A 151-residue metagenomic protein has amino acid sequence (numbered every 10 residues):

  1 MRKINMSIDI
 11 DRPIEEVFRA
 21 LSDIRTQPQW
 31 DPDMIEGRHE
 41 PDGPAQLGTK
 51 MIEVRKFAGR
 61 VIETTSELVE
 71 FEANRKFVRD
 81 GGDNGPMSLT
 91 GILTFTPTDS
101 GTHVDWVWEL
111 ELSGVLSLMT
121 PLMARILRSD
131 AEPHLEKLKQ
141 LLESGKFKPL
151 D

Functional and structural regions predicted by a protein language model:
M1-P41, Q46, H134, D151: Hydrophobic ligand-binding cavity/cleft-lining segments
K3-N5, V61-T65, M87-I92: Short, surface-exposed coil-to-beta transition loops
S7-D9, R38, V54, E67 (+1 more regions): Generic structural detector for well-ordered beta-strands
I14-E15, D42-A45, V69-N74, T94-H103: A short, structured loop/turn motif at beta-sheet edges
V17-L21, Q27, M51, L68 (+4 more regions): Hydrophobic pocket/interface hotspot
H39, K139-D151: Short, highly charged C-terminal tails/helix-capping segments
T49-K56, V78-N84: Short beta-strand segments that buttress and anchor functional surface loops
D80-P133, P149-L150: Beta-strand/loop substructures that line and gate deep hydrophobic ligand-binding cavities in soluble
